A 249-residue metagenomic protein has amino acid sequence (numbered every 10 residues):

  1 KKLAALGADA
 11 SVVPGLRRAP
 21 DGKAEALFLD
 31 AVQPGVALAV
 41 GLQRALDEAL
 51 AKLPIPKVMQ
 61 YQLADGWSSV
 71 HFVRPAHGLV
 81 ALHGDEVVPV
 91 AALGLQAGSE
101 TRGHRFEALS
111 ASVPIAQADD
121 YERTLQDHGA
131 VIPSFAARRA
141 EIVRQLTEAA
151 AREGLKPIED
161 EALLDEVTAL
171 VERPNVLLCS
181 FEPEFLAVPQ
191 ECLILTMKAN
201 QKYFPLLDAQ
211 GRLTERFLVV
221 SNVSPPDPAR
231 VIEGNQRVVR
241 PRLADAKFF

Functional and structural regions predicted by a protein language model:
K1-G211: Long, basic N-terminal domains or extensions that often function in RNA/ssDNA interaction or organelle/cellular
L206-F249: Function-dense linear segments that define catalytic or interfacial modules in macromolecule-processing proteins
